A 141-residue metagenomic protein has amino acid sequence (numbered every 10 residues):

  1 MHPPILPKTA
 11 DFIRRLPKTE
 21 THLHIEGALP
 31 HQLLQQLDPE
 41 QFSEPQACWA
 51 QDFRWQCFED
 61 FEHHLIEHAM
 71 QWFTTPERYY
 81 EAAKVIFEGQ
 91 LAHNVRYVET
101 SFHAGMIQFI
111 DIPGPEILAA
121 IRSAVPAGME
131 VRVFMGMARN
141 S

Functional and structural regions predicted by a protein language model:
M1-S141: Metal-cofactor-binding active-site regions of metalloenzymes
